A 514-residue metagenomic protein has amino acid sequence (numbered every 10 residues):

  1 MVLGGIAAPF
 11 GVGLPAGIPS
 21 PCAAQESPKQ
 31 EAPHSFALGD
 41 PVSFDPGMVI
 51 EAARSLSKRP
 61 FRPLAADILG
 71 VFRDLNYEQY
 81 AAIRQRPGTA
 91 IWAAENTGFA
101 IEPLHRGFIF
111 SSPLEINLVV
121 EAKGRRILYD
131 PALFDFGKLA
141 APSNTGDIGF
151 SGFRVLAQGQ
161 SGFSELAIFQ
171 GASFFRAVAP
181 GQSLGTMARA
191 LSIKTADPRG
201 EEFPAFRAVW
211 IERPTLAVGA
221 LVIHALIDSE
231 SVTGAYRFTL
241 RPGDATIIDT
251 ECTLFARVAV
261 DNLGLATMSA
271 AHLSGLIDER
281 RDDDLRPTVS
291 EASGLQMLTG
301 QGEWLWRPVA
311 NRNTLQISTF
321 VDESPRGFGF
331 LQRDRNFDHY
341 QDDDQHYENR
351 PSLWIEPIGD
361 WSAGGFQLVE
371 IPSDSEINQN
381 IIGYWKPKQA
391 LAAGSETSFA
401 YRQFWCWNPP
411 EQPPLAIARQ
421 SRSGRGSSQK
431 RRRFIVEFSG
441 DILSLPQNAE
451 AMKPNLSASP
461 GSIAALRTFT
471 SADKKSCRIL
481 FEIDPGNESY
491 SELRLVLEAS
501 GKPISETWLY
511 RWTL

Functional and structural regions predicted by a protein language model:
M1-A24: N-terminal export signals
P28-Y77, R84-R86, L104, H339-L514: Terminal accessory/anchoring regions of large secretory-pathway or extracellular enzymes
R54-D197: Solvent-exposed N-terminal domain segments of exported/luminal and surface proteins
E78, G149, I168-S173, Q182 (+3 more regions): A contiguous, surface-exposed recognition patch within enzymatic or periplasmic domains that forms
P113-V119, L295, G329, L353 (+1 more regions): Short polybasic amphipathic segments
L114, L221-I223, G234-F238, I248-T250 (+5 more regions): Hydrophobic residues positioned within well-ordered beta-strands of beta-sheet architectures
G185-G243, S362-Q367, N378: Extended, loop-rich substrate-binding clefts of extracytoplasmic carbohydrate-active enzymes
A225-S274: Acidic, contiguous internal or C-terminal segments within carbohydrate-active enzymes that form a structured patch used
